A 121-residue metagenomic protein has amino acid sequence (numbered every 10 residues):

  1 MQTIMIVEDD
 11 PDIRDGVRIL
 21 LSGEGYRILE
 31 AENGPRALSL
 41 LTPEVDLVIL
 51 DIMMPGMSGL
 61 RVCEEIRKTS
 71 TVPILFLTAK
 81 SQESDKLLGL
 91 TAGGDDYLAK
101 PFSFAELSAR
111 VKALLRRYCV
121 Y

Functional and structural regions predicted by a protein language model:
M1-Y121: N-terminal/domain-start alpha-helical segments
